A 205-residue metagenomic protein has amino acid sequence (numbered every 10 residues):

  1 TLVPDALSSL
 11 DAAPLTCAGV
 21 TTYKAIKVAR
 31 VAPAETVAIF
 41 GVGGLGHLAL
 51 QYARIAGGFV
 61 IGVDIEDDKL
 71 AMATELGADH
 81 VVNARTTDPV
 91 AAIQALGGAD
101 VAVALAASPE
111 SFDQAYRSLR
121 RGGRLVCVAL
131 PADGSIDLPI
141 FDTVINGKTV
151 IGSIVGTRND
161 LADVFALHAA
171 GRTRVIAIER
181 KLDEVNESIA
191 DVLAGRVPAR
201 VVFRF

Functional and structural regions predicted by a protein language model:
D5-T86, A91: Mid-domain Rossmann-like dinucleotide-binding core that forms the NAD(H)/NADP(H) cofactor-binding site
T21-A25, S111, E184: Well-ordered alpha-helical segments embedded in enzymatic catalytic cores
A29-P33, I65, A71-T149: Glycine-rich cofactor phosphate-binding loops and adjacent beta1-alpha1 units of small-molecule cofactor enzyme domains
T36, L48, G58-F59, A99-V101 (+4 more regions): Terminal helix/beta-alpha structural elements that buttress the NAD(P)+-binding lobe
A38-V42, G62-V63, V82, V103-L105 (+3 more regions): Glycine- and other small-residue-rich loops at beta-strand/loop junctions that grip anionic moieties
D113-Y116, R158-F205: C-terminal hydrophobic helical "lid"/dimerization subdomain of Rossmann-like NAD(P)H-dependent oxidoreductases
V150-I151, L167: Rossmann-like dinucleotide-binding domain for NAD(H)/NADP(H)
